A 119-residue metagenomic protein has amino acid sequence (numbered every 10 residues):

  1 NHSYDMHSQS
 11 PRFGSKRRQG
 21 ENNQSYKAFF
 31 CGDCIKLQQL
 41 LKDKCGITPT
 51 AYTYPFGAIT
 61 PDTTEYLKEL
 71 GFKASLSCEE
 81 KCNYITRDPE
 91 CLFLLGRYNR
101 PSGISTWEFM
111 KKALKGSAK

Functional and structural regions predicted by a protein language model:
N1: Short acidic/histidine-rich active-site segments
Y4-K119: C-terminal active-site subregion of NodB/CE4 polysaccharide deacetylases
